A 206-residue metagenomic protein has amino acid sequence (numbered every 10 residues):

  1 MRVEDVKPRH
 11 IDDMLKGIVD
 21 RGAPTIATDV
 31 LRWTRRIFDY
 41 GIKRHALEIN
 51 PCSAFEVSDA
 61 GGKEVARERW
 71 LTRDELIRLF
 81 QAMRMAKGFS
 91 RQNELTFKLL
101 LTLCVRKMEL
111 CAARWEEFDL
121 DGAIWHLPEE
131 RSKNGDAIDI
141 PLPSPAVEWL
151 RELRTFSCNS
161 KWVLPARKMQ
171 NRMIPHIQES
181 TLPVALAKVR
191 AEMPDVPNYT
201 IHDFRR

Functional and structural regions predicted by a protein language model:
M1-L15, E68, I201-H202: A Lys/Arg-rich helix-loop hairpin that forms a DNA/phosphate-binding surface
I11, T34, F38, L110 (+1 more regions): Short, basic/aromatic-rich helical patch in the C-terminal catalytic core of site-specific tyrosine
I18-W33, K43-A112, D121, S132-D136 (+4 more regions): Basic, Lys/Arg- and aromatic-enriched nucleic-acid-binding interface segment
I37-G41, L150-L153: Hydrophobic recognition helices of helix-based DNA-binding modules
P51-A54, I138-P141, E148, E152: DNA/chromatin major-groove-contacting recognition/catalytic segments
T72-I77, G122, R131, P143-V196: Active-site/catalytic core of tyrosine-dependent DNA strand-transfer enzymes
E116-F118: A structural signal for short hydrophobic beta-strand segments in well-ordered beta-sheet cores
